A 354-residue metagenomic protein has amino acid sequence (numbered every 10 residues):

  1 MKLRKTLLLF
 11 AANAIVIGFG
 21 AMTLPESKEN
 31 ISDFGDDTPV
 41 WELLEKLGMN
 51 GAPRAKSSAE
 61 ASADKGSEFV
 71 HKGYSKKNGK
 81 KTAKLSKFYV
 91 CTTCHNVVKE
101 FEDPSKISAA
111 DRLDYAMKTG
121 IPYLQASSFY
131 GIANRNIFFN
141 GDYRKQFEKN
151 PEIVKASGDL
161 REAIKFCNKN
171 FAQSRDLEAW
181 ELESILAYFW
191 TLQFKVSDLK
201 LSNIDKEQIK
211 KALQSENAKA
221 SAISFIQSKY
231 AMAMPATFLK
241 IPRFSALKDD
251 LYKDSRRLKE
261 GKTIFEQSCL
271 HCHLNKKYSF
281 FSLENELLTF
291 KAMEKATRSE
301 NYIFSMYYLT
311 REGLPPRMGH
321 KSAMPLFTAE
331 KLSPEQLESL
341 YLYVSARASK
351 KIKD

Functional and structural regions predicted by a protein language model:
M1-F10: N-terminal Sec-pathway targeting helices
F10-G18: Bacterial N-terminal signal peptides
I17-E29: Bacterial Sec-dependent signal peptides at the C-terminal "C-region" and cleavage site
V40-K84, K211-I264, S279-F280: Electrostatic cytochrome c docking/interface patches
N50-A52, N78, F129-I185, F189 (+3 more regions): Axial heme c-ligation environment in periplasmic c-type cytochrome domains
G66, F88-K99, I185, F189 (+4 more regions): The canonical Cys-X-X-Cys-His
K76-N78, K99-S105, L192-L199, K350-K351: Secretory-pathway/luminal and periplasmic proteins that interact with or process carbohydrate-rich
A83-A156, L274-L309, L326: Gly/Gly-Pro-rich "capping" loops immediately C-terminal to redox-active cysteine motifs in periplasmic/lumenal
